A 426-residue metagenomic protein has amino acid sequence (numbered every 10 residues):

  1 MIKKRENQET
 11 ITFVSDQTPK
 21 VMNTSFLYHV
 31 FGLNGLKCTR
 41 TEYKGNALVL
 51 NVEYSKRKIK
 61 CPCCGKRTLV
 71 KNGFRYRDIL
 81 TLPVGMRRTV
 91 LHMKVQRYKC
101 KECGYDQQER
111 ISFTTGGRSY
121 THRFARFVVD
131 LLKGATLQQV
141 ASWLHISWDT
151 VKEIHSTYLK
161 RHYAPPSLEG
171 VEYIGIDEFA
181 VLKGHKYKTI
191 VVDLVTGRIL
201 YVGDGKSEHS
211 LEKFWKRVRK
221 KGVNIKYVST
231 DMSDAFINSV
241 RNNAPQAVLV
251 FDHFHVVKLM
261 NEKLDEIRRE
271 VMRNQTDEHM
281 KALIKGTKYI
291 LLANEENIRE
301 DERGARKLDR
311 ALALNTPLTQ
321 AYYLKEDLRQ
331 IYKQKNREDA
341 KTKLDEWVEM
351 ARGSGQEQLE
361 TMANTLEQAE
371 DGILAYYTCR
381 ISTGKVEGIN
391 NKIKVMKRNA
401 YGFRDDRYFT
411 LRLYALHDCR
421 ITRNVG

Functional and structural regions predicted by a protein language model:
I2-I111: Short, conserved DNA-binding cores of transcription-related domains
I2-T10, G65, D78-H185, K221-I225 (+1 more regions): Short, positively charged, Gly/Tyr-enriched micro-motifs that form contact patches at catalytic or ligand/partner
T12, Y54, K58, C63 (+7 more regions): Acidic/histidine-rich catalytic cores and adjacent linkers of DNA breakage/strand-transfer/modification proteins
P19, S112-R118, L194-E208: Glycine-rich phosphate-binding "P-loop"
S147, Y158-H162, M232, A247 (+2 more regions): The DNA-recognition helices of helix-turn-helix-type DNA-binding domains
P166-D193, G197-I199, K206-K216: Mobile-element integrase/transposase regions, centering on the N-terminal DNA-binding/Zn-coordinating module
I190-V191, N243-A247, L264-R269: Short secondary-structure boundary/capping segments
V256-D277: Short alpha-helix plus adjacent loop in nuclease-associated cores
